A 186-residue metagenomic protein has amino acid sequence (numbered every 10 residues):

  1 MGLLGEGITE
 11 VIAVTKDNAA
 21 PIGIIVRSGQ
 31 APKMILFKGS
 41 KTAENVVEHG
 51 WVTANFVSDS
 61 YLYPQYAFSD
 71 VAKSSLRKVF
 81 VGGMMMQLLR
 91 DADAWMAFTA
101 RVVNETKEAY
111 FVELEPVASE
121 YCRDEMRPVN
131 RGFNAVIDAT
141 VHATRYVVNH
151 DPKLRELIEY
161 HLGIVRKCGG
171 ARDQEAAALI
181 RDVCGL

Functional and structural regions predicted by a protein language model:
M1-N55: N-terminal structural module
N18-A19, S40-E44, L62, S119-R127: Short, surface-exposed beta-strand/loop "edge" segments at domain boundaries and coil↔beta transitions
I25, R101-V103: Short beta-strand micro-motifs enriched in acidic
K41-F80: Glycine-rich, pocket-lining loop/helix-strand segments that form or immediately flank
D70-L89, D93, E105, C122: Extended, positively charged loop/linker patches that create polyanion-binding surfaces
W95-A100: A short, hydrophobic beta-strand-centered structural micro-motif
V103-L154: Flexible glycine-rich active-site/ligand-binding loops centered on an Asp-His dyad
A143-L186: An accessory alpha-helical subdomain
